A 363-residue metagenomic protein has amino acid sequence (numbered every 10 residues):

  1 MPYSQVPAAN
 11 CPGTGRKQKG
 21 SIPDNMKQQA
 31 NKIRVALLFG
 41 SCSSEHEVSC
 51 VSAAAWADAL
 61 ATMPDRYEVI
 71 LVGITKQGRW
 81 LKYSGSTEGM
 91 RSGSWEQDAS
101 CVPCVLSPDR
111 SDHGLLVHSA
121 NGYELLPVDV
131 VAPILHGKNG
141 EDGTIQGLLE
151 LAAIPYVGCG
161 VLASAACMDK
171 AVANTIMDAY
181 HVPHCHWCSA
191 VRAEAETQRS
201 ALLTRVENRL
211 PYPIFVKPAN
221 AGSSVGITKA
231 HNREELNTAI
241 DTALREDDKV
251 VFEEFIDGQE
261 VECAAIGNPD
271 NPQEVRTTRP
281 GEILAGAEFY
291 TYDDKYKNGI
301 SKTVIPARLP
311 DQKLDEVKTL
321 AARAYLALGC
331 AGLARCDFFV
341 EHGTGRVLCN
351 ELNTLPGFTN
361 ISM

Functional and structural regions predicted by a protein language model:
I22-V157, V161-L162, A166-M168, V172 (+1 more regions): ATP-binding N-terminal substructure of ATP-dependent carboxylate-amine bond-forming enzymes
D24-F39, S43, C50-A54, A59 (+3 more regions): Active-site nucleotide/adenylate-binding loops and adjacent lid/helix of ATP-dependent enzymes
G137, S224, I283-G286, N353-M363: Glycine-rich phosphate/pyrophosphate-binding beta-alpha loops
H231-T319, H342-L348: Phosphate-binding site of ATP-dependent enzymes
E254, A264, Y325-F358: Conserved metal-phosphate-binding beta-hairpin within the catalytic cores of diverse ATP-dependent phosphoryl-transfer
